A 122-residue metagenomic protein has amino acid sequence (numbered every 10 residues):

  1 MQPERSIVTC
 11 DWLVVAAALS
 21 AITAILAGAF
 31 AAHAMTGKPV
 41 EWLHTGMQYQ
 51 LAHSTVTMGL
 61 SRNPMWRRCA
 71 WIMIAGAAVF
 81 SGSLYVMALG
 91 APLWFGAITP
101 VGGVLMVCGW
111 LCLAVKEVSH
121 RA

Functional and structural regions predicted by a protein language model:
M1-A122: Polytopic transmembrane helical bundles with strong interfacial aromatic enrichment
